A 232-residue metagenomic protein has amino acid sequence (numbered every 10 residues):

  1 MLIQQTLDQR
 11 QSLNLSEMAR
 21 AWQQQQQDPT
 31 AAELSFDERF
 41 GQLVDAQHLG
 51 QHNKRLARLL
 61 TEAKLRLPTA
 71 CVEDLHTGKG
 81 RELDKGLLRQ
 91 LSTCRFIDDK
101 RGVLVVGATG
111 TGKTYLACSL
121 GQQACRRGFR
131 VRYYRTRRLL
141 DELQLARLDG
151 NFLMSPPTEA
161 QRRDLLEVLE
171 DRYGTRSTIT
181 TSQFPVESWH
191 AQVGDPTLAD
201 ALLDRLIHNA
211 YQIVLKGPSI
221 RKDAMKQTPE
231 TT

Functional and structural regions predicted by a protein language model:
M1-D8, K226-T232: Intrinsically disordered, low-complexity and often Lys/Arg-enriched segments
L7-D8, L15-P68: Interdomain "pre-motor" coupling segment immediately N-terminal to P-loop NTPase/helicase cores
D8, Q24-D28, E73-D74, G102-V106 (+1 more regions): Short hinge/gating elements
S12, P29-L34, A46, L65 (+5 more regions): Conserved phosphate/pyrophosphate-binding and hydrolysis machinery centered on Walker-type P-loop NTPases, extending
N14, L75, L206: Short, conserved catalytic/metal-binding motifs centered on acidic residues
W22, F129-Y134, R138-T232: Replace "adjacent to P-loop NTPase cores in ATP/GTP-dependent enzymes" with "adjacent to NTP-binding cores
N53-G107: Extended interfacial segments that mediate partner engagement and assembly in macromolecular machines
L83-G150, H190: Conserved P-loop
